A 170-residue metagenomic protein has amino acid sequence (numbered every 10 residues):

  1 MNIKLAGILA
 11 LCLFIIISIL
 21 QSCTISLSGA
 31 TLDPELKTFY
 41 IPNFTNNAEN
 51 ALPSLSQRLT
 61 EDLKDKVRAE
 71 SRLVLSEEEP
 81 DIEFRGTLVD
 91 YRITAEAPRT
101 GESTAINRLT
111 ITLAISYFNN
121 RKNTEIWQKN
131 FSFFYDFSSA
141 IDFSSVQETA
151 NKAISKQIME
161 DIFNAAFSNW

Functional and structural regions predicted by a protein language model:
M1-A10: Bacterial N-terminal signal peptides that target proteins for export
A10-S22: Bacterial N-terminal signal peptides
I19-D65, E70-R72, E77-P80, R121 (+1 more regions): A structural "domain/chain start" motif
L27, A69-L73, D81-I126, N130 (+1 more regions): Surface-exposed short loop/turn segments
D33, L55, E78, G101-L109 (+1 more regions): A generic structural micro-feature
N46-L52, I141-T149: Second-shell loop/turn segments in exported
Q147-W170: Compositionally biased, intrinsically disordered linkers/stalks adjacent to structured regions
